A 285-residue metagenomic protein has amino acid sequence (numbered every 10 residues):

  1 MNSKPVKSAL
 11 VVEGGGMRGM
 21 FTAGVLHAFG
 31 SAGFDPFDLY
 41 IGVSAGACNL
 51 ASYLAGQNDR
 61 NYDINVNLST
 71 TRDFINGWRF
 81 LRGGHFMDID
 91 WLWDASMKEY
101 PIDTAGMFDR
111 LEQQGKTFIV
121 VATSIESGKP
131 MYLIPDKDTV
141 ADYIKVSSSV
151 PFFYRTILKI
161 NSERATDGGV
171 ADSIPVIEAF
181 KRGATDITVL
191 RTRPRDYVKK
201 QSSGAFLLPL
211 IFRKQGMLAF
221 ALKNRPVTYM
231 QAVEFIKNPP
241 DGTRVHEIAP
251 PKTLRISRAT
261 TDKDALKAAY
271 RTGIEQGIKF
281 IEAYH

Functional and structural regions predicted by a protein language model:
M1-V43, A51-H285: Patatin-like phospholipase
